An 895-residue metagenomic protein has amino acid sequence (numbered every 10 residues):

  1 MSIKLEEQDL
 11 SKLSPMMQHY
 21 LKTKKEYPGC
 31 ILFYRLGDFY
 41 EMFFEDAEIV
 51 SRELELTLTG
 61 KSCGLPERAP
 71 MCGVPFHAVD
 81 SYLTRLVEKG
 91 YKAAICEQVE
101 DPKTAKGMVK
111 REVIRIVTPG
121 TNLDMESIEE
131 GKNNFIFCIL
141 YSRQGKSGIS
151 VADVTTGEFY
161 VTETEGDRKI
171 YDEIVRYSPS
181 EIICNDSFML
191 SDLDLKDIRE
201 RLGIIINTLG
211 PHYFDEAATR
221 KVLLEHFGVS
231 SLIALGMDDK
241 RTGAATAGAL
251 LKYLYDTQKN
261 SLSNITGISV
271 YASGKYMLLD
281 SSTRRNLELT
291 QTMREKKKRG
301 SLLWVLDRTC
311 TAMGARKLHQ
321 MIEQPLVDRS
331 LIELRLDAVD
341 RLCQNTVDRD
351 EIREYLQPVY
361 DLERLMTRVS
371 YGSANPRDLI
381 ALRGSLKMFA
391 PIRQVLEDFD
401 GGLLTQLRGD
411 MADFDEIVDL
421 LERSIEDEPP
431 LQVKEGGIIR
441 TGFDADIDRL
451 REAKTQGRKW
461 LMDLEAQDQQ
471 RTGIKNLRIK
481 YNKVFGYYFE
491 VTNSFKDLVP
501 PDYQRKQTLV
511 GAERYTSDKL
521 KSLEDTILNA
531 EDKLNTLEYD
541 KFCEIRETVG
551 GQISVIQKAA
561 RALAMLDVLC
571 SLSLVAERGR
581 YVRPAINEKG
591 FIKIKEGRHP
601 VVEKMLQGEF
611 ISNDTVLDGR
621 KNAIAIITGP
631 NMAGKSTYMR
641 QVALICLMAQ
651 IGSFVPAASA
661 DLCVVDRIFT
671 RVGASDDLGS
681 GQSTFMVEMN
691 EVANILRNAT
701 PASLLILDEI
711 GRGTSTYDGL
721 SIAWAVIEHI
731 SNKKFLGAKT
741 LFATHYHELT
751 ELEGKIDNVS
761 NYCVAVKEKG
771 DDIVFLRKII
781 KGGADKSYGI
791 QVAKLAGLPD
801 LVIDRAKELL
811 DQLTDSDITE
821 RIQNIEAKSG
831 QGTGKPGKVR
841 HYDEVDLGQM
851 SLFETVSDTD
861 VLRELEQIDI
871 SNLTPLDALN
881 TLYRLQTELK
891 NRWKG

Functional and structural regions predicted by a protein language model:
M1-R341, Q357-S370, A374-A466, F591-K593 (+1 more regions): Charged catalytic and DNA/RNA-contacting regions of genome-maintenance and nucleic-acid-processing enzymes
S2, L10, Q18, K22 (+6 more regions): Conserved phosphate-binding elements of NTP-dependent enzyme cores
F44-A47, K240, C310-T311, H319-M321 (+4 more regions): ATPase nucleotide-binding head domains, primarily ABC-like/P-loop NTPase cores
C96, P119-I128, S261, E397-L403 (+6 more regions): Active-site phosphate-binding and catalytic loops of NTP-dependent enzymes
Y371, N375, S385-M388, T441-G442 (+2 more regions): Charged, surface-exposed helical/loop "interaction arms" that form contiguous linear patches used for dimerization
L509, E513-E547: Extended, charged coiled-coil "arm/hinge" scaffolds of SMC/Rad50-like chromosome-maintenance ATPases and other large
S851, T855-G895: C-terminal tails and terminal domains of large nucleic-acid-associated and other macromolecular-machine proteins
